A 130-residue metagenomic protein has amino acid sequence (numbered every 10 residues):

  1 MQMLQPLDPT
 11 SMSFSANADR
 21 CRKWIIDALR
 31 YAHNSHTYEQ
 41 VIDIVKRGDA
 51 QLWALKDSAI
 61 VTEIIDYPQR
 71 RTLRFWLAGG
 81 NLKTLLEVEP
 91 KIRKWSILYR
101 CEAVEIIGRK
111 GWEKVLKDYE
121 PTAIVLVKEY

Functional and structural regions predicted by a protein language model:
M1-H36: Short amphipathic alpha-helix that is part of the acyltransferase structural core
W24, Y31-N34, P68-R74, S96-I97 (+1 more regions): Long, low-complexity, intrinsically disordered polar/charged segments
L29-A50: Active-site rim helix/loop that mediates acceptor-substrate recognition in acyltransferases
I42-D43, I64-I65, K94: Short, flexible, glycine/charge-rich loop motifs used to bind or transfer phosphoryl groups or to couple energy/partner
K46-K83: Conserved donor-binding loop and adjoining core beta-sheet/short helix segment in diverse acyl/aminoacyl transferases
A50, K117-P121: Short glycine-aromatic motifs
R70-K117: Acyl-donor binding region in acyl/amide transferases
P121-Y130: Conserved catalytic-core motifs of GNAT/GCN5-like acyltransferases
